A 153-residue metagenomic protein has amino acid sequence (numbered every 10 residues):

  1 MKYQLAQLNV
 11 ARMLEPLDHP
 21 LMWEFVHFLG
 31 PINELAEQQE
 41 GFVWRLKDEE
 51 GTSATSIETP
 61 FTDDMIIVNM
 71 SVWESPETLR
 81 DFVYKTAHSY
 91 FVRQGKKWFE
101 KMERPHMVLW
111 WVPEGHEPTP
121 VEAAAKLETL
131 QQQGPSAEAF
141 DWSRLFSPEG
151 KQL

Functional and structural regions predicted by a protein language model:
M1-I66, P105-L153: Short S/T/G/P-rich N-terminal loop/turn motif that feeds into the first structured element of a domain
M13-L17, E74-L79: A generic structural motif
W44, V72-W73, W98-F99: Tryptophan-centric aromatic hotspots in well-structured domains and transmembrane helices
D48-E50, V72-P76: Histidine- and/or cysteine-centered catalytic micro-motif in compact active-site loops
D63, P76-R104: An amphipathic, aromatic/His-enriched active-site/gating alpha helix that lines ligand/cofactor pockets
V68-M70: A basic- and aromatic-enriched beta-loop-alpha substructure that forms the phosphate/nucleotide- and DNA/RNA-contacting
